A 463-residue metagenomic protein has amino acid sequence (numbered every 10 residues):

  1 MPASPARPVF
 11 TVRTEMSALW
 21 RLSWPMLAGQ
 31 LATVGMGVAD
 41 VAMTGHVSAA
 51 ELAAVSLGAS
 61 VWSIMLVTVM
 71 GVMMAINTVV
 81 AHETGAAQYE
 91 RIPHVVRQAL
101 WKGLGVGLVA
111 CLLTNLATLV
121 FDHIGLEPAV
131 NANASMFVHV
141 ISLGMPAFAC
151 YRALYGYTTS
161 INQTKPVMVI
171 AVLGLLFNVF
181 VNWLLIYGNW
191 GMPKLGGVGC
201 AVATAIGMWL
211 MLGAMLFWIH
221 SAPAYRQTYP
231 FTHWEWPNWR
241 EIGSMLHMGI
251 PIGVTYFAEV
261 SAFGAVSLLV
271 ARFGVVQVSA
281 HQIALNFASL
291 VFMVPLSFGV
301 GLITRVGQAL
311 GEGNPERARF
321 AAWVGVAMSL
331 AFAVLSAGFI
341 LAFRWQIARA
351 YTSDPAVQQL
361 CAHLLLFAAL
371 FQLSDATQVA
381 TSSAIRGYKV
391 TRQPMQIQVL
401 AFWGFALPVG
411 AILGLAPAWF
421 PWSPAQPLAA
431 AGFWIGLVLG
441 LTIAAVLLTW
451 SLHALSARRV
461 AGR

Functional and structural regions predicted by a protein language model:
M1-S23, V80-P146, M192-I250, V306-F371 (+1 more regions): Short alpha-helical transmembrane segments in multi-pass integral membrane proteins
W24-T78, I141-F148, M208, G243-Q308 (+5 more regions): Transmembrane helix-bundle signature of multi-pass secondary active exporters and lipid flippases
L27, L31, G35, A39 (+19 more regions): Generic alpha-helical transmembrane segments of integral inner-membrane proteins, especially permease/transport modules
G35-V38, H46-A49, E83-A86, S160-I161 (+6 more regions): Helix-loop interface residues and adjacent transmembrane-helix termini in multi-pass membrane transporters, primarily
T44, L184-V198: Interfacial helix-loop-helix junctions of multi-pass membrane proteins
L52-C111, N115, F148-V167, A280-F343 (+1 more regions): Small-residue-rich hydrophobic transmembrane alpha-helices
M73, N77, I141-T159, V167-L175 (+5 more regions): Short runs within selected transmembrane alpha-helices of multi-pass transporters and secretion channels
E127, Q163-T164, G274, D354 (+1 more regions): Short loop-to-helix capping motifs
